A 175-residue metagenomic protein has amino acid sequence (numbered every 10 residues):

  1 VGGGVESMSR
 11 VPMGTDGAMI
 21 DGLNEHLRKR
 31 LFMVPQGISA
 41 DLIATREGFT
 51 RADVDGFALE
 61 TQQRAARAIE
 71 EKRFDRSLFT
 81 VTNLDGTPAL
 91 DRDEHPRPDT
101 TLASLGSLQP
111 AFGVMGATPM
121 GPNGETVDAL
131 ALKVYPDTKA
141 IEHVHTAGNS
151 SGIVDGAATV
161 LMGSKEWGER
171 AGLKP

Functional and structural regions predicted by a protein language model:
G2-E47: Flexible glycine-/small-residue-enriched beta->alpha junction loops that bind anionic phosphate/pyrophosphate groups
T50: Helix-turn-helix DNA-binding motif, specifically the short coil turn and the N-cap/start of the second
D53-R170: N-terminal extracellular/periplasmic Venus flytrap/periplasmic-binding protein-like
G172-P175: Short, intrinsically disordered, charge-balanced linker/junction segments flanking boundaries in proteins
